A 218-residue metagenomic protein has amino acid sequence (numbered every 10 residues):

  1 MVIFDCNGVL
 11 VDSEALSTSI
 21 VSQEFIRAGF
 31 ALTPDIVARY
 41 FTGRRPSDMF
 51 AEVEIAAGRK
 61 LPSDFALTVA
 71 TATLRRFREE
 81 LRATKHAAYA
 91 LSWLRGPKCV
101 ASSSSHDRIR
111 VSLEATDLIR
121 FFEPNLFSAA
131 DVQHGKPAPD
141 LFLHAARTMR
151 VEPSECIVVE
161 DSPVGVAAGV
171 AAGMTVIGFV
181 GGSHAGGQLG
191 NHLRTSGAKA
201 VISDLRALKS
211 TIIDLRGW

Functional and structural regions predicted by a protein language model:
M1-R39: Active-site neighborhood of HAD-like aspartate-dependent phosphohydrolases
L10, K98-A101, V158-V159: Conserved SAM-binding loop
S17, V21, F25, F50 (+2 more regions): Hydrophobic alpha-helical core bundles mediating ligand binding, dimerization, or RNAP-core interactions
E24-F25, R45-K60, S112, A146: Helix-loop "lid/cap" segments that line or gate small-molecule binding pockets
R27-A31, A57-L61, D117-F121, R150-V151: Short helix-capping segments at alpha-helix termini
A31, A51-Y89: Metal-dependent phosphoesterase signature
R75-V100, H106-R110: Short, acidic loop-to-helix structural element flanking the phosphoryl-transfer center in phosphate-processing enzymes
A88, S92, S105-W218: Asp-based, Mg2+/Mn2+-dependent phosphohydrolase catalytic module
